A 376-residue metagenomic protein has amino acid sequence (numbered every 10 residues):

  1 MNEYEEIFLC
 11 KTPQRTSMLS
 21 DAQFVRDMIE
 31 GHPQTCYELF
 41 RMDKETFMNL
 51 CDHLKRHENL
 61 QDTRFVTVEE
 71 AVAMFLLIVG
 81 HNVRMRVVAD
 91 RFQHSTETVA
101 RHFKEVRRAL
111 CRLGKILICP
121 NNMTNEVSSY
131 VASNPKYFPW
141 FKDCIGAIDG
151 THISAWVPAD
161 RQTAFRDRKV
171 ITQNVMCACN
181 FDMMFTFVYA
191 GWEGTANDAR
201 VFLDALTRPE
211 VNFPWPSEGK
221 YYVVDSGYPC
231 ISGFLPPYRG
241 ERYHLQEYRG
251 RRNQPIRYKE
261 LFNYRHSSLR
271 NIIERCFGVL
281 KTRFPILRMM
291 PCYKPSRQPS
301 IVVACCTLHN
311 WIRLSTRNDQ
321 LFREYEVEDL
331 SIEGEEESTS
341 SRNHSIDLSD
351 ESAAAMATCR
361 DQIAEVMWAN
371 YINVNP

Functional and structural regions predicted by a protein language model:
M1-P376: Short, polybasic Lys/Arg-rich linear motifs in disordered N-terminal/cytosolic regions
